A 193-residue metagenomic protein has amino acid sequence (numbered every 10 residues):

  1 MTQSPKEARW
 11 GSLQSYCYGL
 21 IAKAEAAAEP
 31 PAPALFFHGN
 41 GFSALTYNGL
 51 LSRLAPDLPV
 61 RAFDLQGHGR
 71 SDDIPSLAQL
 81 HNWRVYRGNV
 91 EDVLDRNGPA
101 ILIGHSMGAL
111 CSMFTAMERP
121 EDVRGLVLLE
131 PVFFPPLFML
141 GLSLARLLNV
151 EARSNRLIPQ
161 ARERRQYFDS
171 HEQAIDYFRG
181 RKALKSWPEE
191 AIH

Functional and structural regions predicted by a protein language model:
M1-E7, Y18, K23: An N-terminal hydrophobic leader/cap segment in hydrolases
K6, W10, R61, L65-I103 (+1 more regions): Active-site loop/oxyanion-hole signature of alpha/beta-hydrolase fold enzymes
L20-D73: Conserved HGGG/HGGXW glycine-rich cap/lid loop of the alpha/beta-hydrolase fold
P30-P31, A55-P59, D95-A100, P120-D122: Short glycine/proline-enriched coil/turn segments at helix->beta-strand junctions
L51, L94, T115-A116: A conserved amphipathic alpha-helix that caps or lines the catalytic cleft of carbohydrate- and lipid-modifying enzymes
G98-G141: Conserved hydrolase catalytic core segment
V132-Q166: A catalytic-pocket lid/entrance helix-loop region that shapes and gates access to the active site across common
A161-H193: Alpha/beta-hydrolase
